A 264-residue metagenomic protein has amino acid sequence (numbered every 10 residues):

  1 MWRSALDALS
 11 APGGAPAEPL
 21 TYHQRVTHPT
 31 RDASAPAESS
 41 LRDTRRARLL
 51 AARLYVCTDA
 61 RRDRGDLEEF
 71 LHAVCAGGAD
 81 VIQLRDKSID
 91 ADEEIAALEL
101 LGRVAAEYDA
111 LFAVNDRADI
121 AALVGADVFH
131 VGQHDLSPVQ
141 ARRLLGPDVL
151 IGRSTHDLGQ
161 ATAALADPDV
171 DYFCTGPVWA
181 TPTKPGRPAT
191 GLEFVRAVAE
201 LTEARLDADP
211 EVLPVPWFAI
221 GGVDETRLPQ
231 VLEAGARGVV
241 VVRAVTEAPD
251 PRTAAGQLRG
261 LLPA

Functional and structural regions predicted by a protein language model:
L6-L9, L20: Leucine-biased recognition of intrinsically disordered, low-complexity hydrophobic segments
G13-G14: Residue-identity detector for glycine
P19-D135, L144-V170, P214-W217, E225 (+3 more regions): Conserved N-terminal beta1-alpha1 strand-loop-helix module at the mouth
R45-R48, R142-R143, E200, A208-D209: Short secondary-structure boundary/capping segments
P138, Q160, T181-P182: Short glycine-rich, flexible loops that bind phosphorylated cofactors or substrates
D171-P249: Active-site/ligand-binding-proximal alpha/beta "capping" segment
